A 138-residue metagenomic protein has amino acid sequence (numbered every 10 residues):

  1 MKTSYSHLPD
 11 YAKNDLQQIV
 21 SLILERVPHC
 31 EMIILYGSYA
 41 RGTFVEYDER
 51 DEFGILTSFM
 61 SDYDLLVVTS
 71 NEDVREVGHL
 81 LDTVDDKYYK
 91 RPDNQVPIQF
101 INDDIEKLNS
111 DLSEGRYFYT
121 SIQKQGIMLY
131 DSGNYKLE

Functional and structural regions predicted by a protein language model:
K2-V27, F53-S113: Metal-dependent nucleotidyltransferase catalytic core
E31-V45, E49-E52: Short gly/ser-rich loop at a beta-strand->alpha-helix junction or flexible surface loop bordering the NTP-binding
Y36, I101-I105, S132: Conserved beta-strand termini and adjacent loop/short-helix elements that scaffold enzyme active sites in alpha/beta
T43, L112, R116, G133-N134: Solvent-exposed, flexible loop/coil residues
Y117-Q123: A conserved SF2-helicase RecA2
Q123-E138: Catalytic cores of NTP-dependent nucleotidyl/adenyl transfer enzymes across multiple folds
